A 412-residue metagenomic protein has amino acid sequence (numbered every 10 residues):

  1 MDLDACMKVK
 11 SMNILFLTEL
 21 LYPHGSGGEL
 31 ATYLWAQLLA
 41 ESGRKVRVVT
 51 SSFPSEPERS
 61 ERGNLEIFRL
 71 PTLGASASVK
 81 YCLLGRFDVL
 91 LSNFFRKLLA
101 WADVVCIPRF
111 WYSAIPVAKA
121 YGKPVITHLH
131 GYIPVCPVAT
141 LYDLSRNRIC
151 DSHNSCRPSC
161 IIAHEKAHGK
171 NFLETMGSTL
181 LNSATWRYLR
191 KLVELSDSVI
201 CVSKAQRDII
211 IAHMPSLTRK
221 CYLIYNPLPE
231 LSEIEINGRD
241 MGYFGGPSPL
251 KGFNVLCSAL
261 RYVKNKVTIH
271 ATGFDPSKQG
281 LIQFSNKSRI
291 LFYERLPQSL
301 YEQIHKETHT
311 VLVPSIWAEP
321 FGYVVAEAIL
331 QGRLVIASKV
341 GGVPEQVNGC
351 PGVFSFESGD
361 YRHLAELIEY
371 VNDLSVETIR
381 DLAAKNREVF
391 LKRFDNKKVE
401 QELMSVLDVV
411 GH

Functional and structural regions predicted by a protein language model:
G27, R380-L407: A charged, aromatic-enriched C-terminal amphipathic alpha-helix characteristic of glycosyltransferases across folds
R96, S145-V199: Membrane-proximal helix-turn-helix segments that form the acceptor-binding/catalytic region of lipid-linked
I200, L228, E233-K251, C257-R261: Conserved donor-binding/catalytic core segment of Leloir-type glycosyltransferases
A205, P227: Carbohydrate-associated surface elements
F244-P247, T268-L281, E294: Glycosyltransferase donor-sugar binding loop
G280-E302: Nucleotide-activated donor-binding/catalytic signature segment of Leloir-type glycosyltransferases, i.e., the conserved
T310, L334-A337: Short hydrophobic beta-strand element within catalytic cores of glycosyltransferases and related nucleotide-activated
G349-R362, Y370-V376: Conserved acidic donor-binding segment of nucleotide-sugar-dependent glycosyltransferases
